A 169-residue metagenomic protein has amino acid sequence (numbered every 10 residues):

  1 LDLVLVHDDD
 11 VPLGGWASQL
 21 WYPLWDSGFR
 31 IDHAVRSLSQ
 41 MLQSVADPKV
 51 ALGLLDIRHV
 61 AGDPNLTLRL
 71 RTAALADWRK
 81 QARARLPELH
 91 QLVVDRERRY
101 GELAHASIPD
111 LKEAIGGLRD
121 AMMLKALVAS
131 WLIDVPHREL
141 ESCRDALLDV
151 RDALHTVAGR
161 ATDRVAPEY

Functional and structural regions predicted by a protein language model:
L1-Y169: A nucleotide- and high-energy phosphate-metabolite-utilizing enzyme signature
